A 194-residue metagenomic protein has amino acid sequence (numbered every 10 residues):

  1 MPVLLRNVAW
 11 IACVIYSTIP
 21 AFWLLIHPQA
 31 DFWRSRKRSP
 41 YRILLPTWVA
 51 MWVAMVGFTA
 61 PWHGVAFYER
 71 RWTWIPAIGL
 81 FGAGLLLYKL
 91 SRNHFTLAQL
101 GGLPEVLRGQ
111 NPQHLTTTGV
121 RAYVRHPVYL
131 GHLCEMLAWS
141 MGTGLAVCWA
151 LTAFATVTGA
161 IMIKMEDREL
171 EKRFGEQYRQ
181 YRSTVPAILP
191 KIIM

Functional and structural regions predicted by a protein language model:
M1-T117, E135-M194: Membrane-anchoring alpha-helices and their flanking helix-loop junctions
T118-L133: Membrane-interface loop-to-helix entry segments
